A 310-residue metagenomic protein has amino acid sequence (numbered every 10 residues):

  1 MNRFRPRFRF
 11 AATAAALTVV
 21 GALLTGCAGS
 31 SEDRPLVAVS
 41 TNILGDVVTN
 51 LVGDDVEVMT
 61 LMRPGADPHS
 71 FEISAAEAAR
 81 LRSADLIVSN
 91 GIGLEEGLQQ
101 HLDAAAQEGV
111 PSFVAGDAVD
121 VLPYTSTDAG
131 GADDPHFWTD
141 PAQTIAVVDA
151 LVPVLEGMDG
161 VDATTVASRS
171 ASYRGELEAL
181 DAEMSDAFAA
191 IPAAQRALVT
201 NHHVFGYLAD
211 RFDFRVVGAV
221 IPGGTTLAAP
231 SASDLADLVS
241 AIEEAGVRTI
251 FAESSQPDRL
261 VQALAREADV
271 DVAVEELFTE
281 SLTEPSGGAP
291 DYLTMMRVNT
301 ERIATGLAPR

Functional and structural regions predicted by a protein language model:
N2-T13, L24-R310: Extracytoplasmic metal-acquisition and chelation regions
T18-L23: Hydrophobic core
